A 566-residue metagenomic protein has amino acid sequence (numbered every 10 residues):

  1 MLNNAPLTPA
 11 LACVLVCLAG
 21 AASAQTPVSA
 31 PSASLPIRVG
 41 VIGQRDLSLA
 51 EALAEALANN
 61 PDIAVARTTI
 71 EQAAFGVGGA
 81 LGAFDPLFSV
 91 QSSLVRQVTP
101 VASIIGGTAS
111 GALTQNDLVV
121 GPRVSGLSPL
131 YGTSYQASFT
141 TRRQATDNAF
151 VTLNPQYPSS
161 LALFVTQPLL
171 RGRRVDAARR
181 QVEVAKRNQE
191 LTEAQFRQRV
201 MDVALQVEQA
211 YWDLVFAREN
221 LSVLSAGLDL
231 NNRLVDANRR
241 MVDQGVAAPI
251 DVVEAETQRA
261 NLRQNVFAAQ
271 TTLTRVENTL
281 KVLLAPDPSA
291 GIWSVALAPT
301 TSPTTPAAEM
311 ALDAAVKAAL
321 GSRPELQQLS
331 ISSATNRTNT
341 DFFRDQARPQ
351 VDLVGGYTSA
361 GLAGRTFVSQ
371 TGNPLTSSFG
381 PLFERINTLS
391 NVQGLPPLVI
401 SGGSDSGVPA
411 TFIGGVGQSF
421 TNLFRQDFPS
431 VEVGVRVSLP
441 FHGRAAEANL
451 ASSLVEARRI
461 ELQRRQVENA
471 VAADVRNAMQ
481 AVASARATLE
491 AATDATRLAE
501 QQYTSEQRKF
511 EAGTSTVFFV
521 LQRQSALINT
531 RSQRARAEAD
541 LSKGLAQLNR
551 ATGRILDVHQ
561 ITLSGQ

Functional and structural regions predicted by a protein language model:
N3, A80, E193-A315, A481 (+6 more regions): Periplasmic alpha-helical coiled-coil/stalk elements that build and connect Gram-negative outer-membrane
V16, S23-T26, R96-V98, L280 (+7 more regions): Acidic, low-complexity, intrinsically disordered peripheral segments
A24-D117, V165-R180, V184-K186, Y211 (+7 more regions): Bacterial Sec-pathway N-terminal export signals of envelope proteins
A64-T68, L81-G82, P129-P158, R171-Q195 (+8 more regions): Sec/SRP-type N-terminal targeting helices
V90-R96, A137-R143, L353-S359: Transmembrane beta-barrel strands of outer-membrane/channel proteins
A112-N116, P155-Y157, E309, R425-P429 (+1 more regions): Short sequence motifs at beta-strands and strand-loop junctions characteristic of Gram-negative outer-membrane
N116-V124, S159-V165, A315, F420 (+1 more regions): Hydrophobic, lipid-facing positions within transmembrane beta-strands of outer-membrane proteins
G126-S128, Q167, R218, L439: Residue-level signature of outer-membrane beta-barrel architecture
